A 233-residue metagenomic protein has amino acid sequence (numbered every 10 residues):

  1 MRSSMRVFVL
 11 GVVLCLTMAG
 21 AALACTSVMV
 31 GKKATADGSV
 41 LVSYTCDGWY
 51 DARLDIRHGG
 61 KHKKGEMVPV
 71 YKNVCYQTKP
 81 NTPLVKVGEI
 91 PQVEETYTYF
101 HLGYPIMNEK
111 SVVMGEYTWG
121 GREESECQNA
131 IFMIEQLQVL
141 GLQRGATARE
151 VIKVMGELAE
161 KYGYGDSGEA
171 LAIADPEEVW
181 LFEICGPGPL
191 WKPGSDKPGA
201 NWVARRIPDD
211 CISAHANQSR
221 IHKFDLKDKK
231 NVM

Functional and structural regions predicted by a protein language model:
M1-V7, G20: Positively charged n-region of N-terminal signal peptides that target proteins for export
V9-A19: Bacterial N-terminal signal peptides
C15, V85-V87, R144-G145: N-terminal start-of-chain detector that recognizes signal peptides and the immediate post-cleavage beginning
M18-G20, A24, T147: Generic detector of short, well-ordered, non-transmembrane alpha-helical segments enriched in hydrophobic residues
C25-M133, V154-M233: A contiguous strand-loop segment
E124-Q128, Q136-G145: Second-shell loop/turn segments in exported
L142-A148, K161, D166: Cysteine-dependent hydrolase recognition
